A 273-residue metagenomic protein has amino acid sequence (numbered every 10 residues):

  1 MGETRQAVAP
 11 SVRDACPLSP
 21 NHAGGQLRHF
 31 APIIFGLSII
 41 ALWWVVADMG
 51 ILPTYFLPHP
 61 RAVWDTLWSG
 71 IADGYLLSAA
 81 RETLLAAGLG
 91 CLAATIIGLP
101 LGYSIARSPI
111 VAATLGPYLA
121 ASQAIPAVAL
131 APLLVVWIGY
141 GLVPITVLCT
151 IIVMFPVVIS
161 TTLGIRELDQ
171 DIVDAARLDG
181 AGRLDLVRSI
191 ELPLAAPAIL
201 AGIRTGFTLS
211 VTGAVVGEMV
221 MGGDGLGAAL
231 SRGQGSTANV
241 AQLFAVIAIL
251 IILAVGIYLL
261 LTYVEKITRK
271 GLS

Functional and structural regions predicted by a protein language model:
M1-F35, L259-S273: Transmembrane alpha-helical segments of polytopic membrane transport and secretion proteins
R13-G25, M49-L92, R232: Periplasmic/extracellular loop-to-transmembrane helix junction in inner-membrane transport proteins
S78-A86, V136-V157, L200, Q242-I249: Loop-to-helix entry region at the N-terminal start of transmembrane alpha-helices in multi-pass membrane transporters
L99-V135, I159-R166, D174: Cytoplasmic-entry segments and transmembrane alpha-helices of multi-pass inner-membrane transporters
P109, R166, P197, A201 (+1 more regions): C-terminal transmembrane helix and the adjacent membrane-cytosol boundary/short C-terminal tail of inner/organellar
V135-W137, T212-L250, R269-S273: Glycine-rich helix-loop "coupling/hinge" segments at transmembrane-helix boundaries in multipass transporters
V147-I151, L184-V216: Transmembrane alpha-helices
I165-D171, A175-A195, D224, S236: Short helix-to-coil transition segments within interhelical loops that connect adjacent transmembrane helices
